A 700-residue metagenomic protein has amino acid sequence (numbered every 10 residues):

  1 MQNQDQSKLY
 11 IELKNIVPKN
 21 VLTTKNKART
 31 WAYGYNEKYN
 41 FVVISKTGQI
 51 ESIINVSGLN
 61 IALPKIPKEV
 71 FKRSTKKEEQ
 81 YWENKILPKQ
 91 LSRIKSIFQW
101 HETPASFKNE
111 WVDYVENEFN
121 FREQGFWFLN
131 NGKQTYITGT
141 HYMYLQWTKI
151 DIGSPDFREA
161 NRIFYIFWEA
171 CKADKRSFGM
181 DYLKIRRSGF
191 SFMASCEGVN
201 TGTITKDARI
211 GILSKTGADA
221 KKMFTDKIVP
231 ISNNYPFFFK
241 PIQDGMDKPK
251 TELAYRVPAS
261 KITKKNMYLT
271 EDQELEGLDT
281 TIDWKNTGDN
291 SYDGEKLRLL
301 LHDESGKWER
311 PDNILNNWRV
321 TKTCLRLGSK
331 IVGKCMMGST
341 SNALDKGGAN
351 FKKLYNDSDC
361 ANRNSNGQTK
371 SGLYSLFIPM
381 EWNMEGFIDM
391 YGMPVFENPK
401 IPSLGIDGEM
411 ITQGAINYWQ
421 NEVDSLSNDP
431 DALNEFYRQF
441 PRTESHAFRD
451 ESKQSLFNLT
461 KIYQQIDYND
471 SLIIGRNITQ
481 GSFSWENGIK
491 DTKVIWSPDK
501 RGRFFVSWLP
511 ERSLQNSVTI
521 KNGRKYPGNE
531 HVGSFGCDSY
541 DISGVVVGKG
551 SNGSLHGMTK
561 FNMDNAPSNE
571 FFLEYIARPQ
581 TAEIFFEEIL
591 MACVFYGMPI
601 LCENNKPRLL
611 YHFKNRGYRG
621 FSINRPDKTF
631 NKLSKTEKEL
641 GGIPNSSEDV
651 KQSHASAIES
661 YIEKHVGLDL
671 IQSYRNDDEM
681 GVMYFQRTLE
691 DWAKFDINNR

Functional and structural regions predicted by a protein language model:
Q2-E37, F41-T47, S52-N55, P258-T281 (+9 more regions): RNase H-like, metal-dependent nuclease domains and their acidic two-metal-ion catalytic environment used
Q2-G179, W692-F695: Pre-P-loop entry segment of helicase/translocase ATPase cores
R176-G198: Walker A/P-loop
T201-A208: Post-Walker A helix-loop "phosphate-sensing" segment adjacent to the P-loop in P-loop NTPases
R209-G288, L472-N477: Conserved nucleotide-state-sensing and coupling region of NTP-binding domains
D312-I331: Short, conserved "post-DEAD/DEAH" coupling segment immediately C-terminal to helicase motif II within the SF2/RecA-like
I378-N383: Conserved AAA+ ATPase "SRH/arginine-finger" region at the nucleotide-binding site
S622-I671: Short alpha-helix plus adjacent loop in nuclease-associated cores
